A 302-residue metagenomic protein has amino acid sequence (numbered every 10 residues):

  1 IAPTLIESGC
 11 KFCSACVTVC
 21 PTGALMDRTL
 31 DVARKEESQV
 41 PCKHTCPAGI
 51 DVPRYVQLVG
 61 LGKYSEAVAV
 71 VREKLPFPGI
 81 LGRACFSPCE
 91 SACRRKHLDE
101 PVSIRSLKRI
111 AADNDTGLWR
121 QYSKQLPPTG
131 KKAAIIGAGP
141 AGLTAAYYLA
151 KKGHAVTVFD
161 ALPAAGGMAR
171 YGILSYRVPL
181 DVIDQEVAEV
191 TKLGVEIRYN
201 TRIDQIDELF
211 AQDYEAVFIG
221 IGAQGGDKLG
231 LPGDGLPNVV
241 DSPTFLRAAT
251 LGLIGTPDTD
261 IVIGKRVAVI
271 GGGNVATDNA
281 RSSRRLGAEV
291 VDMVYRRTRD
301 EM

Functional and structural regions predicted by a protein language model:
I1, A15-V32, P41-L61, G82-A111 (+3 more regions): Iron-sulfur cluster-binding cysteine motifs and their immediate structural context in ferredoxin-like electron-transfer
A2-G9, V32-E36: Short linker/helix segments within small regulatory modules
A33-P41, K108-M302: Residues forming the flavin
E66-A67: Solenoid-repeat scaffolds in large eukaryotic assemblies
E73-P78: A short structural micro-motif
G79, H97, F210, Y214: Short, basic interhelical loop/turn and adjoining N-cap of the next helix at nucleic-acid- or acidic-partner-contacting
